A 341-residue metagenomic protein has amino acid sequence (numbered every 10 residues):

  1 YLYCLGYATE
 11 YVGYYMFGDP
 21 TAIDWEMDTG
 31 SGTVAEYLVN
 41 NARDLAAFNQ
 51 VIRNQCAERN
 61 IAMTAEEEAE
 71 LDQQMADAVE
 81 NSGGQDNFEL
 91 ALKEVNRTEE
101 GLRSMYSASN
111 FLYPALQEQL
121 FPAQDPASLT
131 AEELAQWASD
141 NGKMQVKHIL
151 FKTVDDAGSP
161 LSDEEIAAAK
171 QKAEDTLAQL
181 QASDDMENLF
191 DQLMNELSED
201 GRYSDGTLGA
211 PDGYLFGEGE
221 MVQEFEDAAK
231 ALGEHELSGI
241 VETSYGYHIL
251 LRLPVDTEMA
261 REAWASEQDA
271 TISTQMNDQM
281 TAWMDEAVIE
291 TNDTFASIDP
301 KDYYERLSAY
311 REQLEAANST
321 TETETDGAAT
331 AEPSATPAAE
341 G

Functional and structural regions predicted by a protein language model:
Y1-R97: N-terminal targeting/tethering segments
L5-V12, A46, Q50, N54-M63 (+10 more regions): Sec/Tat-exported extracytoplasmic proteins
T29-R43, I52-A62, A76-D77, G101-R103 (+4 more regions): Second-shell loop/turn segments in exported
G32-V34, V39-N40, A76-L102, N188-L208 (+1 more regions): Short N-terminal secondary-structure initiator segments
L38, A47-F48, A108, L112 (+2 more regions): Residue-level detector of well-ordered alpha-helical segments, enriched for hydrophobic/aromatic packing positions
R59-E68, M186-M194, S238-I240: Surface-exposed patches in mature extracellular/periplasmic domains of secreted proteins
F88-A168, E220-G341: PPIase-associated folding chaperone regions across multiple families
D175-Q223, P254: Peptidyl-prolyl cis-trans isomerase
